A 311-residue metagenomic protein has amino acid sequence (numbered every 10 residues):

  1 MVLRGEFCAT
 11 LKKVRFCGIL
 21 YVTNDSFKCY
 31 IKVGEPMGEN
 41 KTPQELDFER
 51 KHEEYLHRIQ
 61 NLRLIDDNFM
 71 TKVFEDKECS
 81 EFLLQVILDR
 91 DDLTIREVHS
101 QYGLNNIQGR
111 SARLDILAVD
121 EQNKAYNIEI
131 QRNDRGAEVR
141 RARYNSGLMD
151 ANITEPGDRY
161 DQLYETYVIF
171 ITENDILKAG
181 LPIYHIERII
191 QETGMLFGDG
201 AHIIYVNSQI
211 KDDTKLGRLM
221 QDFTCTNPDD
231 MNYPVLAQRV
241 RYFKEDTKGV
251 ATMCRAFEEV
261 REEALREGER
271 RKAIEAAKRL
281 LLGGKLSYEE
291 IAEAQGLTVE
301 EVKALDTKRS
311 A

Functional and structural regions predicted by a protein language model:
G5-T10, R15-Q60, L64, N68 (+3 more regions): Short, charged alpha-helical interaction segments and adjacent helix-coil junctions
F7-A201, D212-T214: Accessory alpha/beta interaction modules
F170-E173, N207-S208, K244: Pocket-edge structural micro-motifs
I203, N207-M220: Compact structured core domains
